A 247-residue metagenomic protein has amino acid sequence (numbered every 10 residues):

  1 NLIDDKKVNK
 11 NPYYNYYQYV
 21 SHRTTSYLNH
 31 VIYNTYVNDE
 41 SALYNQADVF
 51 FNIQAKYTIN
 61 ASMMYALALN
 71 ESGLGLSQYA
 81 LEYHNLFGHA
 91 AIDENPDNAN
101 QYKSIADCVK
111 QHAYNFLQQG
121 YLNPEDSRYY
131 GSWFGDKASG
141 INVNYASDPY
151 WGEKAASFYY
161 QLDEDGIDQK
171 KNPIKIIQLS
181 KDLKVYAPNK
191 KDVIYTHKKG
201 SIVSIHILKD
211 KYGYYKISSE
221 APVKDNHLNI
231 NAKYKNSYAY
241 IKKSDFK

Functional and structural regions predicted by a protein language model:
N1-M63, L74-S201, I207-G213, I217 (+1 more regions): Catalytic cores of secreted/periplasmic lytic hydrolases that degrade extracellular macromolecules
A66: C-type cytochrome heme c attachment motif
E71: Pyridoxal 5′-phosphate
